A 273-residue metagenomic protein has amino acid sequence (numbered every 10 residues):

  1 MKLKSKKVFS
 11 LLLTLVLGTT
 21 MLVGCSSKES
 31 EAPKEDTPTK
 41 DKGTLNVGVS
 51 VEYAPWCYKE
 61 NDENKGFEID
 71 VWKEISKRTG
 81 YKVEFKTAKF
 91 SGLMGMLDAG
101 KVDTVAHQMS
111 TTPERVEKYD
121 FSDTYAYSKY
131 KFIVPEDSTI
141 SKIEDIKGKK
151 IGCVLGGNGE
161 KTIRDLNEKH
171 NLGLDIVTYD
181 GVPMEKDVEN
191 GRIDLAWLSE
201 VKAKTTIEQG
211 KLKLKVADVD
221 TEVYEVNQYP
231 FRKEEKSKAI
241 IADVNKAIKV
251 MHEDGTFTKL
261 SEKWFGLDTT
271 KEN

Functional and structural regions predicted by a protein language model:
T20-G24: C-terminal motif of bacterial Sec signal peptides marking the signal peptidase cleavage site
S27-A32, K82-V83, N158-Y179, K211-D218 (+1 more regions): Ligand-binding clefts/hinges and TM-proximal coupling segments of bilobed small-molecule sensing domains
A32-Q108, V177, M251-D254: Extracytoplasmic small-molecule ligand-binding "clamshell" domains of the periplasmic binding protein/Venus flytrap
V49-A54, N64-E74, K131-V182, L195 (+1 more regions): Bilobed "Venus flytrap"/periplasmic-binding protein-like clamshell domains and structurally analogous long
S50-V51, Y127-V134, E208-K246, F265-N273: Periplasmic-binding protein-like
I69-R78, I140, E144, L155-N158 (+1 more regions): Extended ligand-binding regions for polar small-molecule ligands
K77, K82-D145, K215, D220-T221: Acidic, polar ligand-binding/catalytic clefts
M109-E117, T162-N167, E189-N190, D194-Y224: A ligand-binding cleft/hinge motif common to bilobed small-molecule-binding domains
